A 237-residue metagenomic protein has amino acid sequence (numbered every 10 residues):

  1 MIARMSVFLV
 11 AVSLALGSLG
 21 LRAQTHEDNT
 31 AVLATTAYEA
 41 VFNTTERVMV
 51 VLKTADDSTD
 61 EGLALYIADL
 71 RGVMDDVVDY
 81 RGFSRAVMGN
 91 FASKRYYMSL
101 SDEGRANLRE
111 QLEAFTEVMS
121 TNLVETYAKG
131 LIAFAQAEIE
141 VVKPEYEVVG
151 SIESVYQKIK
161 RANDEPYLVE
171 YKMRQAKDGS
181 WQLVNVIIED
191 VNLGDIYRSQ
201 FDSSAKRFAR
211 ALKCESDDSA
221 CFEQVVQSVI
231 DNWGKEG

Functional and structural regions predicted by a protein language model:
M1-M5: Positively charged n-region of N-terminal signal peptides that target proteins for export
V7-G17: Bacterial N-terminal signal peptides
L19-T25: Sec/Tat signal peptide C-region and signal peptidase I cleavage site
T30-G130: Early exported N-terminus immediately downstream of N-terminal targeting peptides
V32, V50, T54-E61, L65 (+7 more regions): Surface-exposed, polar/charged faces of alpha-helical domains in mature secreted/periplasmic/lumenal proteins
A106-Y167, V225-G237: Surface-exposed, charged secondary-structure patches
E145-V148, Y171-K177: Short, low-complexity Ser/Thr-rich regulatory SLiMs
N163, N185-G237: Low-complexity, intrinsically disordered terminal/linker segments enriched in charged and Gly/Pro repeats
